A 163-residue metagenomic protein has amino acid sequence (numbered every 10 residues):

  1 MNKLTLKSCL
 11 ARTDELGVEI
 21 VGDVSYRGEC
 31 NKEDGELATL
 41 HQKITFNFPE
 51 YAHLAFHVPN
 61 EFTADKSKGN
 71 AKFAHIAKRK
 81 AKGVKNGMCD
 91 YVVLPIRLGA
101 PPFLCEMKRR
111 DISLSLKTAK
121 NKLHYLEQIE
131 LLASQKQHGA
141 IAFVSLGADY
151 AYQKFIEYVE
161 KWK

Functional and structural regions predicted by a protein language model:
M1-K163: Catalytic phosphate/metal-binding cores of nucleic-acid and nucleotide-processing enzymes, i.e., regions that mediate
